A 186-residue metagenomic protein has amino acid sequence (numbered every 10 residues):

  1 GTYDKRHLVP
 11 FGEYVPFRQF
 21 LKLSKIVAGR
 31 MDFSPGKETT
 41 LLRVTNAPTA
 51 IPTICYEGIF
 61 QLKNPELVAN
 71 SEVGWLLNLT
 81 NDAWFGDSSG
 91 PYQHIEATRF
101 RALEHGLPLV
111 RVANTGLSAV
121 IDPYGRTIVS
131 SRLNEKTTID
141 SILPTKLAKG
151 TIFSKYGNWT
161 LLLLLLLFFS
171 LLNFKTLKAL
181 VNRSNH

Functional and structural regions predicted by a protein language model:
G1-H186: Enzyme catalytic cores with a strong preference for nitrogen-chemistry domains
